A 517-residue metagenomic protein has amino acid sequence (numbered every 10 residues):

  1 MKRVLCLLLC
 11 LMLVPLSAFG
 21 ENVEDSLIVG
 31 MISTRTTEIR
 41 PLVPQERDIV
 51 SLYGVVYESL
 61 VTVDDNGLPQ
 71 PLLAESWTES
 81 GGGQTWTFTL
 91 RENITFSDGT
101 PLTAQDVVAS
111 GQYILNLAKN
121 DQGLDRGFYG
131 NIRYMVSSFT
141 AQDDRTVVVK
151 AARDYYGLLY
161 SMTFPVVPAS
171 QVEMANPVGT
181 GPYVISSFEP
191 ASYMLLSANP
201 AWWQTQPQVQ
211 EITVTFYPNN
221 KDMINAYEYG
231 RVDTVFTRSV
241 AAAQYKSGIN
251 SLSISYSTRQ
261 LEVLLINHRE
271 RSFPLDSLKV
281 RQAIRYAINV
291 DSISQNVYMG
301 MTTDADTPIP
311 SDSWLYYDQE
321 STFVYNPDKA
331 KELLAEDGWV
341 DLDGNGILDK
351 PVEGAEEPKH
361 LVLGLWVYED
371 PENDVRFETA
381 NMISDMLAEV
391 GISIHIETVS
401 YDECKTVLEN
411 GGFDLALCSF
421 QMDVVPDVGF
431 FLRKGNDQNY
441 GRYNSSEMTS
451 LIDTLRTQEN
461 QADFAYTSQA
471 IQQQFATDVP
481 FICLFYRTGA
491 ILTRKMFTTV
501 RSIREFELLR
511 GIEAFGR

Functional and structural regions predicted by a protein language model:
G30-G81, Q112, V178: N-terminal lobe/hinge region of extracytoplasmic solute-binding protein
D65, R153-E211, K221-D222, P327-D328 (+1 more regions): Gly/Pro-rich hinge or "lid" segments in bacterial periplasmic/extracellular proteins
E75-N120, P274-L275: Aromatic- and charge-enriched surface segment that lines or borders ligand/interaction sites
T89, L124-Q171: Surface-exposed binding/hinge segments that line and control ligand-binding clefts or catalytic entry sites
S197-W202, Y256-A283, N296, P308 (+3 more regions): A bilobed periplasmic-binding-protein/Venus flytrap-type ligand-binding module shared by bacterial periplasmic
P200-Y245, S393-H395: Ligand-site clamp/hinge motif
D276-S384, A470: Append "and occasionally in soluble cytosolic enzymes with long acidic Gly/Pro-rich linkers
A287-S321, V375-S384, C404, L408-R517: Detector for C-terminal structural segments
